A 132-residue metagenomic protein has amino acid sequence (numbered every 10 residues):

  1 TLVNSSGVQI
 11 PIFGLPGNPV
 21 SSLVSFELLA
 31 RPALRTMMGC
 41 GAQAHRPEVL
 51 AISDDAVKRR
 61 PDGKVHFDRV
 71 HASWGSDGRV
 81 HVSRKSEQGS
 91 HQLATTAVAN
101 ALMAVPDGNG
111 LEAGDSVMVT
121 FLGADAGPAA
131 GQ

Functional and structural regions predicted by a protein language model:
T1-Q132: Flexible glycine/proline-rich
